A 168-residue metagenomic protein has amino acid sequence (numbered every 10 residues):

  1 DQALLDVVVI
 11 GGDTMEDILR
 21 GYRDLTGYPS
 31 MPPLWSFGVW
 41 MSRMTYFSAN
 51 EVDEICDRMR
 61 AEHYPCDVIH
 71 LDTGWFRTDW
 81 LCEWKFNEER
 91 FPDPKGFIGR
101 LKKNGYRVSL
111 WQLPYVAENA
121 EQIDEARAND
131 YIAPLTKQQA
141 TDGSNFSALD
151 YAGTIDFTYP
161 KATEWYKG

Functional and structural regions predicted by a protein language model:
D1-P33, R43-M44, C56-A61: Catalytic and substrate-binding clefts that recognize carbohydrates or anionic sugar/phosphate headgroups
Y28-G168: Aromatic-lined carbohydrate-binding/catalytic grooves of carbohydrate-active enzymes
